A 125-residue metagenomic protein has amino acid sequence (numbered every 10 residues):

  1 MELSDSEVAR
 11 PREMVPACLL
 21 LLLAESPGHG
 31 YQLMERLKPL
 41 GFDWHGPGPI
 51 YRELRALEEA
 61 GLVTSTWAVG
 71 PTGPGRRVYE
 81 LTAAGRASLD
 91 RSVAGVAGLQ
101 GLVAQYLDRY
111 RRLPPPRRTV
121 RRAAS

Functional and structural regions predicted by a protein language model:
M1-E7: Short, intrinsically disordered or compositionally biased N-terminal tails of bacterial proteins
E7-Y51: N-terminal helix-turn-helix DNA-binding core of bacterial DNA-binding proteins
G30-L33, L57, V96: Alpha-helical transition-metal enzyme core signature, strongest for iron centers
Y51-E58: Short, hydrophobic-biased segments on the C-terminal half of alpha helices that form "recognition helices"
E58-G73, E80: Beta-hairpin "wing" of winged helix-turn-helix
G75-V93: Basic, amphipathic "hinge/linker" alpha-helix immediately C-terminal to the N-terminal HTH DNA-binding motif
A87-S125: Amphipathic alpha-helical dimerization/coiled-coil segments that flank or bridge DNA-binding/regulatory modules
